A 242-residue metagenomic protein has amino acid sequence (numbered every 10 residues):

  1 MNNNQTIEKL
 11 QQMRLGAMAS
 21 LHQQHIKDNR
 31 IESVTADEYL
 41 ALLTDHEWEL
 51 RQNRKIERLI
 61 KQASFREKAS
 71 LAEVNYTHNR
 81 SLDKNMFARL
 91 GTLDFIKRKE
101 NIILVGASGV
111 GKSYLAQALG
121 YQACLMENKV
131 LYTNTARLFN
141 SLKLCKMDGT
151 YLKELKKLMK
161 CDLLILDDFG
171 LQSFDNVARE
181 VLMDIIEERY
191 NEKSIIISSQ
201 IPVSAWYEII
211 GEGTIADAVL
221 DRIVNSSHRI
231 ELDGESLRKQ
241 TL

Functional and structural regions predicted by a protein language model:
M1-S20: Charged, compositionally biased N-terminal leader segments and the immediate start of the first structured element
L15-R66: Interdomain "pre-motor" coupling segment immediately N-terminal to P-loop NTPase/helicase cores
H22, K129, L138-K160, F169-L242: Replace "adjacent to P-loop NTPase cores in ATP/GTP-dependent enzymes" with "adjacent to NTP-binding cores
Q24-D28, E73, I102, A205-W206: Short hinge/gating elements
N53-V105: Extended interfacial segments that mediate partner engagement and assembly in macromolecular machines
L82-K160: Conserved P-loop
L163: Walker B motif beta-strand of ABC-family P-loop ATPases
